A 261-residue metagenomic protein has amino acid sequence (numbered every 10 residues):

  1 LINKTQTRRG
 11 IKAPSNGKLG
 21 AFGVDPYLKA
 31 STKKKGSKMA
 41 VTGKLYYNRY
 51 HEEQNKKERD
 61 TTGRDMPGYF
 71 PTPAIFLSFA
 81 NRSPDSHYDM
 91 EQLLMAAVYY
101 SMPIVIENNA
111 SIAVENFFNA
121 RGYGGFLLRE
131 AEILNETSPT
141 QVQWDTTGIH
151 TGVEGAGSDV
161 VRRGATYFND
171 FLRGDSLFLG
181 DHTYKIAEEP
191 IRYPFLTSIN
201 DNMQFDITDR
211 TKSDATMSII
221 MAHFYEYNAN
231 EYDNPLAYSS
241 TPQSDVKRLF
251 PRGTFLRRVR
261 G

Functional and structural regions predicted by a protein language model:
L1-E130, G174-G261: RNase H-like, metal-dependent nuclease domains and their acidic two-metal-ion catalytic environment used
L127-L179: Short alpha-helix plus adjacent loop in nuclease-associated cores
